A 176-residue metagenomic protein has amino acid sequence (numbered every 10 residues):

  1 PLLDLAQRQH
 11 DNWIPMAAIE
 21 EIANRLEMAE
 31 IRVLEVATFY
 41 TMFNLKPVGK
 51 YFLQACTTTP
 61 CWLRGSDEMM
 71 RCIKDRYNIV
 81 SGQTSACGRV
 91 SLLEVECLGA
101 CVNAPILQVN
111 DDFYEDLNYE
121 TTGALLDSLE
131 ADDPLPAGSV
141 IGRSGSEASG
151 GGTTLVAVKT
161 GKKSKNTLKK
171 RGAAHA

Functional and structural regions predicted by a protein language model:
P1-A176: Signature of N-terminal electron-transfer/Fe-S-associated modules in redox systems
